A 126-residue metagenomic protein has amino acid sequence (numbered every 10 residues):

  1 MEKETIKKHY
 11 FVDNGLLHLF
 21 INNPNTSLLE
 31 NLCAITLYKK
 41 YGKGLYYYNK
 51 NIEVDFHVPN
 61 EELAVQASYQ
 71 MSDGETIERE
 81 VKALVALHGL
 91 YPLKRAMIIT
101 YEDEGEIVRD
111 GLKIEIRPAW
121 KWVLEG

Functional and structural regions predicted by a protein language model:
M1-A64: Accessory nucleic acid-recognition modules appended to NTPase machines
L17, E53, S72, E104-G105: Surface-exposed, flexible loop/turn segments at secondary-structure boundaries
Y41, Y91-P92: A structural signal for short coil/turn segments at secondary-structure junctions
Y46-Y48, K94-T100: Short, hydrophobic beta-strand segments that form beta-sheet elements in well-ordered domains
E62-A67, R95: Structural motif
A67-T76: Short beta-strand-loop-alpha-helix junction that forms the active-site gateway of nucleic-acid-processing nucleases
I77-L90: Short, charged, amphipathic alpha-helix that recurs within catalytic cores of restriction-modification and other
E102-G126: Domain-level recognition of nuclease-like catalytic cores that cleave nucleotide substrates
